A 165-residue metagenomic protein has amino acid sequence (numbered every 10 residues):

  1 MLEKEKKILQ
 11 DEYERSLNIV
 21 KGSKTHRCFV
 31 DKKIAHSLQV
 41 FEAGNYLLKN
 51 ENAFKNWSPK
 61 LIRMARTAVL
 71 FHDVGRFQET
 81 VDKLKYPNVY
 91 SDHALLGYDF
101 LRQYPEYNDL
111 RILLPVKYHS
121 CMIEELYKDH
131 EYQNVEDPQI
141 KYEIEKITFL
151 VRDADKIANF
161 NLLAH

Functional and structural regions predicted by a protein language model:
M1-D92: Acidic/His-rich, divalent-metal-binding segments that scaffold phosphate/diphosphate chemistry
W57-H165: Divalent metal-dependent catalytic cores for phosphoryl transfer on phosphate-bearing substrates
